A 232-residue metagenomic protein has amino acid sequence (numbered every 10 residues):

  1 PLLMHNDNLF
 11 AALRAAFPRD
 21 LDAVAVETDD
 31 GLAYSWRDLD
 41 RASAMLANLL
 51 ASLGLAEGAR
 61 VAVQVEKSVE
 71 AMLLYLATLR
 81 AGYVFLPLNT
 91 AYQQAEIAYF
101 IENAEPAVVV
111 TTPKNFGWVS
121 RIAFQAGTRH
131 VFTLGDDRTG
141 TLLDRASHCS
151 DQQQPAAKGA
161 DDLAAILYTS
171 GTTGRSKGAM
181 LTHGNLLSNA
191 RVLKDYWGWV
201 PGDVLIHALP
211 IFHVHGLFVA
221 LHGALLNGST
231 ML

Functional and structural regions predicted by a protein language model:
L2-A25: A short N-terminal helical cap/helix-turn-helix that marks the beginning of AMP-binding/adenylate-forming
L2-D7, T139-L163: Flexible, low-complexity linker/hinge segments
H5, D22-S68, M72-L76, Q93-A98 (+2 more regions): Conserved AMP-binding/adenylate-forming core of the ANL superfamily
L21-D22, C149-Y168, R175, G198-V204: Conserved pre-ATP/AMP-binding loop-to-beta segment of ANL
A33-R37, A164-R191: Conserved AMP-binding A3 loop
N48, S52-L53, E57, R80-R145 (+1 more regions): Structural core segment of the AMP-binding/adenylate-forming
R60, E66-L86, T90-Q94, E102-V108 (+2 more regions): A short helix-loop-beta submotif of the ANL/AMP-binding
L187-V204, V214-L232: Conserved AMP-binding/adenylation subdomain of ANL enzymes
